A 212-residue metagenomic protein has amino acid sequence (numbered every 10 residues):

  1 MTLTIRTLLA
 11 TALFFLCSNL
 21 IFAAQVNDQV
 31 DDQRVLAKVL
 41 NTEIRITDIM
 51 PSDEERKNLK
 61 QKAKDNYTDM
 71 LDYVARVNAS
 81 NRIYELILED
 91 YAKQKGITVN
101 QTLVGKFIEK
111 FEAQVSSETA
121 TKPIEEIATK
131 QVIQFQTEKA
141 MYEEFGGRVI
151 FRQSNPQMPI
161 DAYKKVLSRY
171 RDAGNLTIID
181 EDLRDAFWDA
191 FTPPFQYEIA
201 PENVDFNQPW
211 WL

Functional and structural regions predicted by a protein language model:
M1-Y73, D161-L212: Short, low-structural-confidence N-terminal segments
S18, F22, A92-K93, E138 (+2 more regions): Membrane-water interface at transmembrane helix exits
A24-A128: N-terminal targeting/tethering segments
E43, D65-D69, I97-Q114, G146-Y170 (+1 more regions): Contiguous hydrophobic segments
T102-E112, Q136-E144, D185-N207: Hydrophobic transmembrane alpha-helix bundles
S117-P193: A charged, solvent-exposed segment within the mature domains of Sec-exported extracytoplasmic proteins
